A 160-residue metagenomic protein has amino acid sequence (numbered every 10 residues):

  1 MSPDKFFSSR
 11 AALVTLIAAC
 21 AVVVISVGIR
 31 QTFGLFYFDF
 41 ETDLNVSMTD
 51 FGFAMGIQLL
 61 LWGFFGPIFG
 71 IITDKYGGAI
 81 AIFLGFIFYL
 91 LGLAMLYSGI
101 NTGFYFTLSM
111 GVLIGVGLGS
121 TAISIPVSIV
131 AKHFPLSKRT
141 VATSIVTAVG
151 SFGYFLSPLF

Functional and structural regions predicted by a protein language model:
V14-M48, G66-F69, S157-P158: Extracytoplasmic
F40, S120-F134: Intracellular juxtamembrane helix-capping segments at the cytosolic ends of symmetry-related transmembrane helices
S47-M55, T107: Juxtamembrane helix-start elements in MFS-like secondary transporters
G56-I71: Central cavity-lining transmembrane alpha-helices of secondary-active solute carriers, predominantly the Major
I87-N101: C-terminal ends and interior cores of transmembrane alpha-helices in multi-pass membrane transporters/permeases
F104-T121: Hydrophobic core of transmembrane alpha-helices in multi-pass small-molecule transporters, especially MFS/SLC-type
K138-P158: Glycine-rich segments within core transmembrane alpha-helices of 12-TM secondary carriers
